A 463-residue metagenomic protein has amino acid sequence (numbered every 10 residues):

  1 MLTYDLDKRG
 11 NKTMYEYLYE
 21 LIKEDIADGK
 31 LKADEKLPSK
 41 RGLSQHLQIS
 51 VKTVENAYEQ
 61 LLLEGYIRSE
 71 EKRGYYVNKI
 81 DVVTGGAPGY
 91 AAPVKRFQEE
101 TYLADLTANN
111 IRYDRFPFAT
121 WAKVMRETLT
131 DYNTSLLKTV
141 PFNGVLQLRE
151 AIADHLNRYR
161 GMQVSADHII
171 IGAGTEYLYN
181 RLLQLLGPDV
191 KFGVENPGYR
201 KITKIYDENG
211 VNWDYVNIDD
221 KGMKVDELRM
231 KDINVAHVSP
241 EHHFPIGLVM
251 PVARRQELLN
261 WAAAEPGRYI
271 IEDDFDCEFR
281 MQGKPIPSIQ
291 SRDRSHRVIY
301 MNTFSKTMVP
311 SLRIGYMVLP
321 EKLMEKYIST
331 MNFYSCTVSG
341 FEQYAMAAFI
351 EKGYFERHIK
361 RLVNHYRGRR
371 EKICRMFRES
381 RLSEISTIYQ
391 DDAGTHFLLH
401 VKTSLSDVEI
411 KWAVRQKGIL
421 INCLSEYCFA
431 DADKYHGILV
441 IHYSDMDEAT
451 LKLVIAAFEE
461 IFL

Functional and structural regions predicted by a protein language model:
M1-R126, L137, N332-S339, A347-I350 (+6 more regions): N-terminal basic, amphipathic alpha-helical segments
K72, S291-K326: Active-site PLP attachment segment
M125, S135-G267, E278, K284-R292 (+3 more regions): Conserved core of the PLP fold type I
I169, R268, V298, I385-S386 (+1 more regions): Short, conserved active-site loop motifs that form the nucleotide-linked donor/cofactor pocket
I170, P287-S288, I328, M346 (+1 more regions): Catalytic cores of nucleotide-enabled group-transfer and carboxylate-activating enzymes in metabolic and assembly-line
D273-D274: Walker B catalytic acidic pair
Y316, Y344-E351: Helix-loop "lid/cap" segments that line or gate small-molecule binding pockets
